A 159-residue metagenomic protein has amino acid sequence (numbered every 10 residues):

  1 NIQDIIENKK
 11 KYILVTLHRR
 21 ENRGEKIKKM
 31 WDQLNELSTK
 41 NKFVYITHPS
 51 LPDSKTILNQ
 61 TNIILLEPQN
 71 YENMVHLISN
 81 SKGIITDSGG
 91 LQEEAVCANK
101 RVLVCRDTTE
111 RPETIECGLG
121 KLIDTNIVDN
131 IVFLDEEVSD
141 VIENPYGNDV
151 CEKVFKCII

Functional and structural regions predicted by a protein language model:
N1-I46, S50-I159: Nucleotide-activated sugar donor-binding and catalytic core shared by glycosyltransferases and related lipid-linked
